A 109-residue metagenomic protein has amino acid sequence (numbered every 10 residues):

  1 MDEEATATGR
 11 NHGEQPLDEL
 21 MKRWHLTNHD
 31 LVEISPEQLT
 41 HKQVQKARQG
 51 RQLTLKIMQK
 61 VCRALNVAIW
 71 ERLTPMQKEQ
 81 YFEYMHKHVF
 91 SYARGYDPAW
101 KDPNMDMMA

Functional and structural regions predicted by a protein language model:
M1-A7, L73-A109: Short, charged recognition helix plus adjacent turn of helix-turn-helix-like nucleic-acid-binding domains
M1-I34: A short, Lys/Arg-rich alpha-helix, primarily the initiator
Q15, L26, L39, L53-K56: Residue-level signal for the short linker/turn that defines the boundary of a DNA-recognition helix
M21, S35, A47-R48, L65: DNA major-groove recognition helix of helix-turn-helix
D30, Q43, E71: Residues in the helix-turn-helix
P36-L53: Recognition helix of helix-turn-helix/homeodomain-like DNA-binding domains that insert into the DNA major groove
G50-A64: Short, basic-rich loop-to-helix N-cap that marks the start of a DNA-contacting helix
